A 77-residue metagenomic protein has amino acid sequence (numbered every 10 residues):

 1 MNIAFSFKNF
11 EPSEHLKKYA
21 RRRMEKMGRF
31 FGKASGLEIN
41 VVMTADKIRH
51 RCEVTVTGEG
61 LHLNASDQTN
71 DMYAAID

Functional and structural regions predicted by a protein language model:
M1-D77: N-terminal, polar/charged subdomain of small-to-medium soluble alpha/beta proteins
